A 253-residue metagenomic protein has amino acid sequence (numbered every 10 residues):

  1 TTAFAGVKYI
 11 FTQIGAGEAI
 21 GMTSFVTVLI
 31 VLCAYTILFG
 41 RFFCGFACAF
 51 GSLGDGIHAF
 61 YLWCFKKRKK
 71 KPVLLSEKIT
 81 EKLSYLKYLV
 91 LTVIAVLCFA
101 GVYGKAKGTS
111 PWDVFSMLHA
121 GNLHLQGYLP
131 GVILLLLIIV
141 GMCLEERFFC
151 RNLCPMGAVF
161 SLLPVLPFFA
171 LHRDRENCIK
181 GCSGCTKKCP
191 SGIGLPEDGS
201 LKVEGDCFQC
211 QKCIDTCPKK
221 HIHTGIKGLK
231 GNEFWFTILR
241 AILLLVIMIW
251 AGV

Functional and structural regions predicted by a protein language model:
T1-G192, P196-G199, G205, I214-D215 (+1 more regions): Non-ligating segments of multi-cofactor redox enzymes
F208: Conserved, short, structured surface segments that act as functional micro-motifs
